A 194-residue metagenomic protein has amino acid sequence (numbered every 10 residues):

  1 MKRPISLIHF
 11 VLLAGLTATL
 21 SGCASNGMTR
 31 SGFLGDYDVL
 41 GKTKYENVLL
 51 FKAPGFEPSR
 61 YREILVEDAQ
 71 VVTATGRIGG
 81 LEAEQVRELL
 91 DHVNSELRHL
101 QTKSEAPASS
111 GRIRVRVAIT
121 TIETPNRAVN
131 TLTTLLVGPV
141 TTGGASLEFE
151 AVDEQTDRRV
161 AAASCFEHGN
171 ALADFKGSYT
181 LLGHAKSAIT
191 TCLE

Functional and structural regions predicted by a protein language model:
K2-L12: Bacterial N-terminal signal peptides that target proteins for export
T19-G22: C-terminal motif of bacterial Sec signal peptides marking the signal peptidase cleavage site
A24-K52, G144, Q155-A161, F166-E194: C-terminal/domain-edge helix-coil "capping" segments
M28, L100-R158, G169-Y179: Surface-exposed short loop/turn segments
G35-G41, V86-H92, I119-T124: N-terminal start-of-chain detector that recognizes signal peptides and the immediate post-cleavage beginning
G55-A118: N-terminal segment of the mature soluble domain
G80-H92, P139-V140, Y179-T190: Soluble non-cytosolic domains of exported or imported proteins
